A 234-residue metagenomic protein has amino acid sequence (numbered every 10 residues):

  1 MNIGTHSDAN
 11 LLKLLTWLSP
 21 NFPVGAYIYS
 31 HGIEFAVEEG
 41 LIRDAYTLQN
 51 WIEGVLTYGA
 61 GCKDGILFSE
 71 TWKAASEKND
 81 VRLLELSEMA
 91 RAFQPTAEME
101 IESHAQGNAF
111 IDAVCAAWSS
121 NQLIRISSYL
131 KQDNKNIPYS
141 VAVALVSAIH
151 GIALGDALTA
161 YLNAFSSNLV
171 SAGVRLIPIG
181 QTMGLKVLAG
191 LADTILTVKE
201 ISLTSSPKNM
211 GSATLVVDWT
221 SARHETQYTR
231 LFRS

Functional and structural regions predicted by a protein language model:
M1-D8: Intrinsically disordered, low-complexity and often Lys/Arg-enriched segments
S7, N21-V24, A60, M99-S103 (+2 more regions): Secondary-structure capping and boundary motifs in well-ordered enzyme cores
A9, K13-K78: Glycine/small-residue-rich interface belts in oligomeric ring/scaffold proteins and their assembly partners
L12-F22, I52-Y58, A92-M99, S127-D133 (+1 more regions): A short glycine/serine-rich beta->alpha loop
E70, A74-S147: Internal, conserved structured core segments that host functional sites
S128, Q132-P178: A contiguous pocket-lining binding segment that forms or flanks enzyme active sites
A164-S234: C-terminal auxiliary extensions adjacent to catalytic cores
